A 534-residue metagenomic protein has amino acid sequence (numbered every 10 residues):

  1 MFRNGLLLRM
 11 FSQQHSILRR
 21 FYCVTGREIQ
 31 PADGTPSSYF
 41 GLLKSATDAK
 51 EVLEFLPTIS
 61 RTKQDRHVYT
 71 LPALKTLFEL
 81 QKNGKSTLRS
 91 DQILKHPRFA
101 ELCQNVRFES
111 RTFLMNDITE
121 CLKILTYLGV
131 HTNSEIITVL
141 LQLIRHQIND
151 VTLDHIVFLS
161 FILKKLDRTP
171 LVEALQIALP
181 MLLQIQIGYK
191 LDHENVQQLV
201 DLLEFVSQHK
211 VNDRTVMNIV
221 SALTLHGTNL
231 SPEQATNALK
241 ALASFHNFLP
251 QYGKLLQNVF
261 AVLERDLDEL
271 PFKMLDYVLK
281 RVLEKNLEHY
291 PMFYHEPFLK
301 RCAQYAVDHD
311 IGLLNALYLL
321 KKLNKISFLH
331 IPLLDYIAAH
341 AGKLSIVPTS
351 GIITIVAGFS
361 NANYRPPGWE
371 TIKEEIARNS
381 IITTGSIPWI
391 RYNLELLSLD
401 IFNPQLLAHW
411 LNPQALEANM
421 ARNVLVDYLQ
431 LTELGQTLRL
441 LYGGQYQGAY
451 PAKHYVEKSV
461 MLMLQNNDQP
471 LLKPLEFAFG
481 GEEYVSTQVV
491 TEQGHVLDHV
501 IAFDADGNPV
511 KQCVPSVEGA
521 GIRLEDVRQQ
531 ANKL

Functional and structural regions predicted by a protein language model:
F2-L534: Eukaryotic RNA-binding helical-repeat scaffolds
